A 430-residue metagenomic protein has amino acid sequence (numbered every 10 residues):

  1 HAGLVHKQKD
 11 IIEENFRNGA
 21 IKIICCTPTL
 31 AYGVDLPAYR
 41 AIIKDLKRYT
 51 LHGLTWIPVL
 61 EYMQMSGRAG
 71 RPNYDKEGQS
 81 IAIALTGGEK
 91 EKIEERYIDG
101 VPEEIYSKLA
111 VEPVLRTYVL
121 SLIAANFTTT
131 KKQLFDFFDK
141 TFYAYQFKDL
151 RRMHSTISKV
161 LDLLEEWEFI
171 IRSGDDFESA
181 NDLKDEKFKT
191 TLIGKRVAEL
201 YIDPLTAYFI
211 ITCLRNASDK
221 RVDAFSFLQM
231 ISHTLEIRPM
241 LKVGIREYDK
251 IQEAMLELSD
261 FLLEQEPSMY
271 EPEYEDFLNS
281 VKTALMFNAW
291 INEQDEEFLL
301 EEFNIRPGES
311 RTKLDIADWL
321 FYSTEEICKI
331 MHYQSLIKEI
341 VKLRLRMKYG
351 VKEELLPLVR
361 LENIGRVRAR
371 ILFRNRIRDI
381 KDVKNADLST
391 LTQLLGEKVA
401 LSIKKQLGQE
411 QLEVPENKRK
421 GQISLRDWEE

Functional and structural regions predicted by a protein language model:
A2-K22, C26: Conserved helicase ATPase core of P-loop NTP-dependent helicases/translocases
F16, E165-E166, F373: Alpha-helix C-terminal capping/helix-coil junction sites
L30-K47, Q79-A82: A short beta-strand element within the Helicase C-terminal
K47, P58-E94: Conserved segment of the helicase C-terminal RecA-like domain
T50-W56: Flexible beta-alpha connector loops of hexameric P-loop NTPases
D99-V197: Long, largely alpha-helical accessory region at the distal end of helicase-like NTP-driven motors
R116, S158-W167, I171, F177-R360: C-terminal helical accessory/scaffold domains
L343-L425: Compact, charge-rich alpha-helical regulatory domains located at protein termini
